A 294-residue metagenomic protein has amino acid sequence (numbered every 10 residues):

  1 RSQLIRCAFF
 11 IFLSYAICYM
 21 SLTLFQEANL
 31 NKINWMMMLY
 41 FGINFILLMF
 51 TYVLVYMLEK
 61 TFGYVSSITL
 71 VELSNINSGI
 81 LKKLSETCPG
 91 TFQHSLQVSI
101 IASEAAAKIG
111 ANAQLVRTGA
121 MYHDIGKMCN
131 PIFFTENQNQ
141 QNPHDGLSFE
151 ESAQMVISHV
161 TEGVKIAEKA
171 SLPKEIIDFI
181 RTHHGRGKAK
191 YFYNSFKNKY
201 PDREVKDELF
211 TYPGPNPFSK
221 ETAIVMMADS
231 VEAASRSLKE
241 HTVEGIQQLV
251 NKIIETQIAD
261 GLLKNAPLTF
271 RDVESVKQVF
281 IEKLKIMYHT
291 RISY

Functional and structural regions predicted by a protein language model:
R1-F92: Generic detector of multi-pass transmembrane helix bundles and their immediately adjacent loops in polytopic membrane
C7-L13, N34-Y40, N75, L115-I125 (+3 more regions): A glycine-rich phosphate-binding loop feature that marks nucleotide/adenosyl-phosphate handling sites
N31-N34, V55, H241, G245-Q248 (+2 more regions): Charge-biased, low-complexity intrinsically disordered regions
M37, G42, I46, F50 (+6 more regions): Non-transmembrane, amphipathic alpha-helical segments
S74, S95, I132-F134, F192-F196 (+3 more regions): Short coil/turn segments at secondary-structure boundaries
L81-E240, T256-D260: Divalent metal-dependent catalytic cores for phosphoryl transfer on phosphate-bearing substrates
A234, H241-F270: C-terminal structured "cap/appendage" subdomains that terminate the fold
I258-Y294: Long, hydrophobic alpha-helical segments that serve as membrane-spanning/inserting helices
